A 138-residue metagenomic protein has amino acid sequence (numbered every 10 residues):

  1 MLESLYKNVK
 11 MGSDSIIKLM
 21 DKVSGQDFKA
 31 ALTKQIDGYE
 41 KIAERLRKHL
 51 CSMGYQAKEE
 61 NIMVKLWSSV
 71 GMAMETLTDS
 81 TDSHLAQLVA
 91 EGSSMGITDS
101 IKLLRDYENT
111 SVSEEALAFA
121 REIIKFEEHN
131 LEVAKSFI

Functional and structural regions predicted by a protein language model:
M1-L5, Q26-E44, D82-V89, V112-F126: Alpha-helical scaffold segments that form or flank carboxylate-/histidine-based iron centers
M1-V23, H84-S111, F126: Alpha-helical bundle segments that constitute or directly flank the non-heme di-iron/ferroxidase center
G12, V23-G25, C51-S52, E59 (+2 more regions): Generic detector of short, locally flexible boundary/turn motifs and exposed helical patches
G12-S13, L66, V70, S100 (+1 more regions): N-terminal alpha-helical segment
S13, A43, R47-L50, M74 (+3 more regions): A structural signal for well-ordered alpha-helices, especially hydrophobic packing surfaces of coiled-coils
M20-S24, C51, Y55, T78 (+1 more regions): Amphipathic alpha-helical interaction elements
A30-M63, A134-I138: Conserved alpha-helical segments that form or flank metal/cofactor-binding pockets of metalloenzymes
K48-T98: Carboxylate-rich helix-loop segments that flank metal/cofactor sites and access channels in metalloenzymes
